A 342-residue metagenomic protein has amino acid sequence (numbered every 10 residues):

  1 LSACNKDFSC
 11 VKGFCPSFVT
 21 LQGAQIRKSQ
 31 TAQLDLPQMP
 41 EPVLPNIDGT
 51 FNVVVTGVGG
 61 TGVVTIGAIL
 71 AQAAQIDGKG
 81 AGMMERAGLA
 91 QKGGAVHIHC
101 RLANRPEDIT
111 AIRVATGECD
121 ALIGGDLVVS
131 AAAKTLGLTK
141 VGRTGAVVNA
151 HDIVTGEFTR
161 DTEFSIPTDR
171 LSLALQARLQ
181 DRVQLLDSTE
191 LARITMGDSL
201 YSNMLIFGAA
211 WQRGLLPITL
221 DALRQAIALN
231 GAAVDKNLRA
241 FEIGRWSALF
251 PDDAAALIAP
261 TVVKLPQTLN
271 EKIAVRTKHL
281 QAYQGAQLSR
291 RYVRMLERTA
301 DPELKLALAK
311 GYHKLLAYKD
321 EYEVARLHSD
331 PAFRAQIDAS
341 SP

Functional and structural regions predicted by a protein language model:
L1-K28: Iron-sulfur cluster-binding cysteine motifs and their immediate structural context in ferredoxin-like electron-transfer
A3, S9, G13-F14, V263-P342: C-terminal non-catalytic interaction/assembly regions of soluble proteins
T20-V55, T61-E297, P331-R334: Active-site cofactor/cluster-binding pocket
